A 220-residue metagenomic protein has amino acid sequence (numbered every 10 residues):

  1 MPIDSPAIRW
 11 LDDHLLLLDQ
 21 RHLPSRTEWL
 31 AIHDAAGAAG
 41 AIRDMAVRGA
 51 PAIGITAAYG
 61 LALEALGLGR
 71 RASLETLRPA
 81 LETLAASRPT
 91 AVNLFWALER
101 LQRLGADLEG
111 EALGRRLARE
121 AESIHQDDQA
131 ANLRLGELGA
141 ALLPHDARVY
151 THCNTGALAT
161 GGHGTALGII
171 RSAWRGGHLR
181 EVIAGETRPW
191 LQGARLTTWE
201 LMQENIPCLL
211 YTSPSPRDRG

Functional and structural regions predicted by a protein language model:
P6-L108: Long amphipathic alpha-helical segments
A57-A65, L98-L101, G139, A166-A173 (+1 more regions): Buried hydrophobic packing segments
A58, E99, N154-T155, E186-R188: Short, ordered loop/turn segments at secondary-structure junctions
A72, N93-L138: Phosphate/pyrophosphate-binding active-site segments
W96, V149-H152, V182-G185, C208-L210: General beta-strand structural signal in soluble alpha/beta enzymes
L117-T165: Active-site pocket-lining segments that scaffold enzyme catalytic pockets across diverse folds
G161-P207: Glycine-rich phosphate/diphosphate-binding loop of Rossmann-like nucleotide-binding domains
Y211-G220: Conserved small/polar residues in nucleotide/adenosyl-binding loops
